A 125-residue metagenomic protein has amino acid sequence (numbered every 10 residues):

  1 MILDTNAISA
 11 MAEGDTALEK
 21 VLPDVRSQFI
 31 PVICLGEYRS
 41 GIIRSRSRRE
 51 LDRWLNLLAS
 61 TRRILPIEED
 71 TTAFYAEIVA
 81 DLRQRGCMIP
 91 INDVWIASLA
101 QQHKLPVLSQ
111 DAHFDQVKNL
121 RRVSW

Functional and structural regions predicted by a protein language model:
M1-P31, G41-A59: Short, well-structured N-terminal submotif of metal-dependent ribonuclease cores
D4-N6, E37, D93, D111: Acidic active-site catalytic centers that drive phospho-/nucleotidyl reactions and related ester hydrolyses
D4-T5, Y38, Y75, A100: Generic structural signal for small/hydrophobic residues in well-ordered secondary structure, especially within
I8, L35-Y38, T72, F114: A generic structural signal for short hydrophobic patches within well-formed alpha-helices
G14-D15, G41, S45, I78 (+2 more regions): Residue-level signal for well-ordered alpha-helical positions
R63-L108: Active-site neighborhoods of divalent-metal-dependent phosphate/nucleic-acid chemistry enzymes
A97, Q101-W125: Acidic, PIN/NYN-like endoribonuclease modules and their adjacent C-terminal/linker elements
